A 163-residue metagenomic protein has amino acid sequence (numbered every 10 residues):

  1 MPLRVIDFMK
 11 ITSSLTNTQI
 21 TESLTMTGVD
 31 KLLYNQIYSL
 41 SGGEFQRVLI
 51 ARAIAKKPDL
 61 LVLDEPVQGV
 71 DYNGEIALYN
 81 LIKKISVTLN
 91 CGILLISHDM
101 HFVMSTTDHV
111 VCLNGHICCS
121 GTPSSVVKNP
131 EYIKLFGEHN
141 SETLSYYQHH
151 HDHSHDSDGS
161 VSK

Functional and structural regions predicted by a protein language model:
N17-L32: Conserved ABC ATPase "signature" region
Q36-L40, E44: Conserved ABC ATPase signature
K57: Conserved catalytic motifs of ABC-family nucleotide-binding domains
L61-E65: Catalytic Walker B motif of ABC-type/P-loop ATPase nucleotide-binding domains
S97-H98: H-loop/switch region of ABC-family ATPase nucleotide-binding domains
V110-T122: H-loop (His-switch) and adjacent beta-strand-loop-beta switch element of ABC-type ATPase nucleotide-binding domains
F136-K163: ABC ATPase nucleotide-binding domains
